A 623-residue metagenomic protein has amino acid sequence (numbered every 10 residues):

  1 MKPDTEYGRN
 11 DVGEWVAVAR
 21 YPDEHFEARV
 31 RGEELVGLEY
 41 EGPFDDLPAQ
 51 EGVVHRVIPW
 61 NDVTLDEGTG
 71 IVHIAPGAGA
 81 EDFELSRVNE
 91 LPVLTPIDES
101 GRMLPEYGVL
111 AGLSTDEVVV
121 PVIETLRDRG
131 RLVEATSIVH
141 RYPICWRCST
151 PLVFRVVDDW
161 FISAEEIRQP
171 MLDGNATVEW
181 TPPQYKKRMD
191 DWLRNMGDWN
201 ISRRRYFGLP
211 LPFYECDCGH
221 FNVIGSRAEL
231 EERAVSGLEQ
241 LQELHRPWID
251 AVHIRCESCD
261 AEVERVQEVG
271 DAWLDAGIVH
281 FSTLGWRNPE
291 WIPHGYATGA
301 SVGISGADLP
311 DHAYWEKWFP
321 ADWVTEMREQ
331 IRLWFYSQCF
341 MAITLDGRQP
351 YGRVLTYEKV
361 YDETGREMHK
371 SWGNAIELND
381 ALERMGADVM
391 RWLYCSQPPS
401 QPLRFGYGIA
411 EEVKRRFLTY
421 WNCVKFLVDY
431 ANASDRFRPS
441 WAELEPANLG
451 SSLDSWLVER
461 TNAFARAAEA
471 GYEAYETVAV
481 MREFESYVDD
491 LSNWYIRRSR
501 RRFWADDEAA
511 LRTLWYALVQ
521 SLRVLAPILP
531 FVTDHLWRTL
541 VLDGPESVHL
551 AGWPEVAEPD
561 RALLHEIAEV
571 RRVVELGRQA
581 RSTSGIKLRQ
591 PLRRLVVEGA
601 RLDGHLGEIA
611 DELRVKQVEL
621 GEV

Functional and structural regions predicted by a protein language model:
M1, F83-L91, E231-V235, F281 (+2 more regions): Short active-site loop/helix that positions an aromatic residue
M1-E14, G37-Y40, D45-L47, D62 (+8 more regions): Residue patterns forming the tRNA-binding/recognition surfaces of aminoacyl-tRNA synthetases and related DALR
K2, E6-G42, V266, A276: Carboxylate/His-rich catalytic cores and anion/metal-binding grooves
D46-I58, R265-F319, G352, V488-D489 (+1 more regions): Active-site-adjacent "gating/activation" loops or surface patches in catalytic cores
D173-T181, Y314-A321, P402, V556-P559: Short glycine/proline-rich turn/loop motifs
N195-H280, W286-N288, L345-R384, R404 (+1 more regions): Feature 926 captures the class I aminoacyl-tRNA synthetase adenylation module centered on the KMSKS loop
E326-Q330: Active-site nucleophile and cofactor-binding loops and adjacent substrate-binding regions of central metabolic enzymes
F335-T344, Y394: Short Ser/Thr-interspersed hydrophobic loop/turn segments at strand-loop and sheet-helix junctions that line or gate
